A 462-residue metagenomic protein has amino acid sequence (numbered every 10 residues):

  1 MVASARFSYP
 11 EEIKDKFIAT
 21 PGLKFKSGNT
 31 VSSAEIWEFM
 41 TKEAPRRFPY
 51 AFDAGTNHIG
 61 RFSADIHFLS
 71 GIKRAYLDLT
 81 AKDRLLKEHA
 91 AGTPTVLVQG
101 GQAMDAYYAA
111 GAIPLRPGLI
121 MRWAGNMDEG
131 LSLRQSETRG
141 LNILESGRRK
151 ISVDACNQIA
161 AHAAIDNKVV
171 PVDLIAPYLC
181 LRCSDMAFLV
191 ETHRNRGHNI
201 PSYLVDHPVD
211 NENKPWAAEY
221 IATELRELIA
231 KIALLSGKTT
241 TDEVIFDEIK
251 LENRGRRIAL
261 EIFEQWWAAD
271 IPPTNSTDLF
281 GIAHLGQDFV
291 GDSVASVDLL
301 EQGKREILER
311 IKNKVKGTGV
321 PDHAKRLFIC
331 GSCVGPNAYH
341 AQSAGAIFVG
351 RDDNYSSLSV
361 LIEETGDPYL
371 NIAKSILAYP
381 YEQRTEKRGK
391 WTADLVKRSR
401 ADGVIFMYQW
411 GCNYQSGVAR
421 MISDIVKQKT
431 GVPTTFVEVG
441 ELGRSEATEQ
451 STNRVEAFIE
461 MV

Functional and structural regions predicted by a protein language model:
A3-F25, R420-V462: Peripheral docking tails and interdomain loops at the edges of cofactor- or intermediate-handling domains
A3-P94, A222, R226, A230-V360 (+1 more regions): A charged, amphipathic alpha-helical module
K73-D173, L181, D185-E191: An N-terminal, globular interaction/scaffold subdomain
L97-Q102, P177-R182, I329-V334, Y408-W410: Structural motif
G100-G101, A106-T138, F328-S399: Redox- and metal-dependent alpha/beta enzyme cores, enriched for Fe-S-associated oxidoreductases and cofactor-handling
I165-W266: Internal, well-ordered alpha/beta segment that forms a basic, Gly-enriched binding/recognition surface
K387-T430: C-terminal hydrophobic structural anchor segments that stabilize assembly/packing rather than catalytic chemistry
